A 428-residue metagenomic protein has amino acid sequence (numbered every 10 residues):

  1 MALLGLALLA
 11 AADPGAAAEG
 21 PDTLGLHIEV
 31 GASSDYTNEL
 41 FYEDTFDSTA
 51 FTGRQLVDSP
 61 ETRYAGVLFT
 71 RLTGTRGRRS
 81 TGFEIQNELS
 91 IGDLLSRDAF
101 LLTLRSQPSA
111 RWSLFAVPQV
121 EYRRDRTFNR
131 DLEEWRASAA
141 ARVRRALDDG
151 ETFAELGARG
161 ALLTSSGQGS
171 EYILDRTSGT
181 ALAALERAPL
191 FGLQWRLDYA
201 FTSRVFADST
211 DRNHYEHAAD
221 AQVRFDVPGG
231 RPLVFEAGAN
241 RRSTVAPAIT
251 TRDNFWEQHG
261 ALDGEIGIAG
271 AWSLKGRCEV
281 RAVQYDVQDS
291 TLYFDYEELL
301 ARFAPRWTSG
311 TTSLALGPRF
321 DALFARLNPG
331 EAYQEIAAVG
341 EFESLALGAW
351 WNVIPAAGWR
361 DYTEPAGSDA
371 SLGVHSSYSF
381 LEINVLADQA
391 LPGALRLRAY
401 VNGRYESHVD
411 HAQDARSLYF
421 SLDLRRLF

Functional and structural regions predicted by a protein language model:
M1-A10: Bacterial N-terminal signal peptides
D13-F428: Gram-negative and organellar
